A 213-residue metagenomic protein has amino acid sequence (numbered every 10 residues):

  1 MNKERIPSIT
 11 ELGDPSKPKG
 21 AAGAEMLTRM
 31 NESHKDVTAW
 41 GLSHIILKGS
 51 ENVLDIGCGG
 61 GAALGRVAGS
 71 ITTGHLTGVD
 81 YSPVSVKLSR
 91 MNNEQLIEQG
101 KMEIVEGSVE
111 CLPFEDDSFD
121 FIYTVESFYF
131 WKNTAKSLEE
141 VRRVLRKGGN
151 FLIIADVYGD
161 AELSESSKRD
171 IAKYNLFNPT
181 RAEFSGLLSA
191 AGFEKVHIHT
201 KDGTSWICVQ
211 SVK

Functional and structural regions predicted by a protein language model:
E4-N31, N150-Q210: C-terminal alpha-helical "lid/dimerization" subdomain adjacent to the S-adenosyl-L-methionine
E32-E51, R66: Conserved alpha-helix/loop element of class I SAM-dependent methyltransferases that forms part of the SAM/SAH-binding
I45-L47, S70-I71, L145: A generic alpha-to-beta junction signature in SAM-dependent methyltransferases
E51, G74, G149: Glycine-centered, small-residue-biased loops immediately flanking beta-strands in adenine/cofactor-binding cores
L54-C111: Class I SAM-dependent methyltransferase SAM/SAH-binding core
E110-F121: A short acidic, Gly/Pro-enriched loop at the edge of an enzyme's catalytic core that lines a small-molecule cofactor
F121-N133: A short SAM/SAH-binding and catalytic strip from SAM-dependent methyltransferases
A135-K147: A short glycine-rich, Lys/Arg-flanked "PGG" loop and its adjoining helix->strand segment in the class I
